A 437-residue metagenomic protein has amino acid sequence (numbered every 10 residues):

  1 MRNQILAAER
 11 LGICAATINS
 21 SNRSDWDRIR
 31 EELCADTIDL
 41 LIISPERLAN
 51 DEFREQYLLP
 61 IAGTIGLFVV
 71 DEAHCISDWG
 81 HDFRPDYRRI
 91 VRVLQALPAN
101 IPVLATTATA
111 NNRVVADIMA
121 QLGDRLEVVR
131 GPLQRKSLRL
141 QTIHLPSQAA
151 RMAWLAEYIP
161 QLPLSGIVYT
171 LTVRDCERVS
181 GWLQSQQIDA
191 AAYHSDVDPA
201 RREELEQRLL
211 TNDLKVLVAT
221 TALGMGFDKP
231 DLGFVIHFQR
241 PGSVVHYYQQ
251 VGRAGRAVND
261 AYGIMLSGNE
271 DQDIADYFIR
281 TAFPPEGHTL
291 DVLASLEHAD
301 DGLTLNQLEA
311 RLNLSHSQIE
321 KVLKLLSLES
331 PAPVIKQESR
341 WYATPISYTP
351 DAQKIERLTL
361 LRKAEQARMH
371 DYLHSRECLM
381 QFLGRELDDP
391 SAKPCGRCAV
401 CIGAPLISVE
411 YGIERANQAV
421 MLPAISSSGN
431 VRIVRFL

Functional and structural regions predicted by a protein language model:
M1-A294, D300, Q307, A332-P345: Helicase motor core with emphasis on the C-terminal RecA-like subdomain
L214, I236, R240-Q249, G255-L437: C-terminal accessory region of SF2 helicases/translocases
